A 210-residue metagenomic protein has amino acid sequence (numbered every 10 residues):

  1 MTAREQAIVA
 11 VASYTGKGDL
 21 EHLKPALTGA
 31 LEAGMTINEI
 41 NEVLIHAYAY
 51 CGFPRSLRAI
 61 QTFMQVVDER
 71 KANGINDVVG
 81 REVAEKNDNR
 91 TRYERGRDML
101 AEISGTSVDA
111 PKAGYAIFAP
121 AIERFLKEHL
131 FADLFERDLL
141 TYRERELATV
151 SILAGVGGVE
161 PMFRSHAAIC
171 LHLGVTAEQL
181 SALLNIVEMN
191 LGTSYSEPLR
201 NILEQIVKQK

Functional and structural regions predicted by a protein language model:
M1-R4, G16-E32, E39, R55-Y142 (+2 more regions): Acidic, glycine/proline-rich low-complexity segments that act as flexible tails and inter-domain linkers
E5-Y14, I40-L44, E144-A154, F163 (+1 more regions): Short, structured motif recognition centered on aromatic/hydrophobic residues
S13-D19, M35, C51-G52, I152-V159 (+1 more regions): Short alpha-helix boundary/capping elements
A26, V159-A168, S181: Short conserved catalytic/interaction loops centered on acidic-Pro-aromatic/His motifs
E42, C51-P54: Substrate/cofactor-recognition hotspot
A47-A49, H129, D133-L134, L139 (+3 more regions): Residue-level preference for alpha-helix termini and adjacent loops
